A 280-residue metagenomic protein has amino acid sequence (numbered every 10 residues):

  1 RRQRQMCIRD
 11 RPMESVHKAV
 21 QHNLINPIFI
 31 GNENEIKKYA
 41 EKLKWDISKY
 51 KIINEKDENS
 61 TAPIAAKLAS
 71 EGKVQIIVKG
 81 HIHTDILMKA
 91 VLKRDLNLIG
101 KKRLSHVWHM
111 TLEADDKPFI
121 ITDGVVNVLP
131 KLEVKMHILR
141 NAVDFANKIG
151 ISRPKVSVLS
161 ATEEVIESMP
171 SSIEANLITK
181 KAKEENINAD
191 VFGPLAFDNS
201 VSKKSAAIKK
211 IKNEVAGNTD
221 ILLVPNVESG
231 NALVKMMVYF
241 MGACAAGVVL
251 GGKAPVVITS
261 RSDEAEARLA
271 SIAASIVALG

Functional and structural regions predicted by a protein language model:
Q3-I8: Short, small-residue-biased leader/transition segments that mark boundaries at the very start of proteins
R9-L24: Histidine-anchored nucleotide/phosphate-binding helix
N23-E35: Short internal beta-strands
K51-D116: N-terminal glycine-rich phosphate/adenylate-binding segment common to multiple enzyme folds
N54, P63, K67, A161-D220: Active-site rim loops that border cofactor/substrate pockets in soluble metabolic enzymes
K93-V125, D190-F192, G242-I258: Short, acidic/small-residue loops that bind anionic groups at enzyme active sites
A114-I149, P154, P170, D263-G280: Short, glycine-/small-residue-rich phosphate/pyrophosphate-handling segment
I221, S229, L233-M236, G242-G280: C-terminal functional extensions of proteins
